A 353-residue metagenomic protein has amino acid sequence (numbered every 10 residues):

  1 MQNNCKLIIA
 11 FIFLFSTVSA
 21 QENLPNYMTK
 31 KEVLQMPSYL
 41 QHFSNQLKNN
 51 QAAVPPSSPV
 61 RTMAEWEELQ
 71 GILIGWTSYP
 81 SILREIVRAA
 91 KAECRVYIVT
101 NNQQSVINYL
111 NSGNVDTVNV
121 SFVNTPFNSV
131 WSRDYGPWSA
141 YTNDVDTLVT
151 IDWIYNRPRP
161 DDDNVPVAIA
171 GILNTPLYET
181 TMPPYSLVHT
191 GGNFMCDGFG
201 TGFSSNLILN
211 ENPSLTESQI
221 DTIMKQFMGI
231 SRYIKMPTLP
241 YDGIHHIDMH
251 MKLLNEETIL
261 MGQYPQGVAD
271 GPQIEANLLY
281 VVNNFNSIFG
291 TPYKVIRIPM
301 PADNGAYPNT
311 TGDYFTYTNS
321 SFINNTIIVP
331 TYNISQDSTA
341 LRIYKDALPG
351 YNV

Functional and structural regions predicted by a protein language model:
M1-N23: Bacterial Sec-dependent N-terminal signal peptides
Q21-V353: The feature marks the mature, well-folded catalytic cores of soluble enzymes
